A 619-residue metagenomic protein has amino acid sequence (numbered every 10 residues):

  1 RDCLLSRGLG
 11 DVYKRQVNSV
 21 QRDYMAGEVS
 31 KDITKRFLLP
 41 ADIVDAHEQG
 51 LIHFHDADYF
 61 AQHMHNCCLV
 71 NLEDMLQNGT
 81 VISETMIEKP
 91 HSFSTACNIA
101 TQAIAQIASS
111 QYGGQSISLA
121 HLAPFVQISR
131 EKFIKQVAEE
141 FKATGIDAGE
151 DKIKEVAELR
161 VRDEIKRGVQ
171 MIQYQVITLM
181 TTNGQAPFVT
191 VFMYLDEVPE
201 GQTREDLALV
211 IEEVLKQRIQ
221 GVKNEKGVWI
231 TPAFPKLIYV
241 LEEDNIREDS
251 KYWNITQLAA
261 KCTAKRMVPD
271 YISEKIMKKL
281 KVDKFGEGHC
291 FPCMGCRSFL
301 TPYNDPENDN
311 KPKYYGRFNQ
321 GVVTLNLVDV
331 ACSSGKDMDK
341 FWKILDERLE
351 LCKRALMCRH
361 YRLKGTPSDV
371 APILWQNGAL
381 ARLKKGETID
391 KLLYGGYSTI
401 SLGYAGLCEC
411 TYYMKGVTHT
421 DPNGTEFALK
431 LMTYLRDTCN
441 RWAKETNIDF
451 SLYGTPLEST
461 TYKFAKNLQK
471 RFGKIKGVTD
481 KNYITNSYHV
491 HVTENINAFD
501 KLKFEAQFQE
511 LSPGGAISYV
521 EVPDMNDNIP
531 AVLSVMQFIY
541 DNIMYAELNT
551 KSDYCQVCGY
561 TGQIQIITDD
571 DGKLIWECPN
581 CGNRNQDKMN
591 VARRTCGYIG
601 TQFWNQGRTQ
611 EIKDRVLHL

Functional and structural regions predicted by a protein language model:
D2-L9, Y13: Single conserved hydrophobic/aromatic residue that forms the stacking wall/gate of nucleotide- or nucleobase-binding
D11-V137, G184, L457-Y462, L468-I567: Catalytic alpha/beta core of large soluble enzyme barrels
V17, R162, T190, D196-I272: Extended, regular secondary-structure scaffolds
I104-L119, A123-I146, E164-Q185, L207-G227 (+7 more regions): Structured alpha-helical segments in the cores of large, soluble enzyme domains
Q111, S129, C262-Y413, D524 (+2 more regions): Structured mid-domain segments that build the active-site/substrate or prosthetic-cofactor binding neighborhood
A123-P124, T190-D196, T231-N245, G365-K385 (+5 more regions): A glycine-rich phosphate-binding loop feature that marks nucleotide/adenosyl-phosphate handling sites
D569-N583: Cysteine-rich micro-motifs
N580-L619: Long insertion/accessory domains within large nucleic-acid-processing enzymes
